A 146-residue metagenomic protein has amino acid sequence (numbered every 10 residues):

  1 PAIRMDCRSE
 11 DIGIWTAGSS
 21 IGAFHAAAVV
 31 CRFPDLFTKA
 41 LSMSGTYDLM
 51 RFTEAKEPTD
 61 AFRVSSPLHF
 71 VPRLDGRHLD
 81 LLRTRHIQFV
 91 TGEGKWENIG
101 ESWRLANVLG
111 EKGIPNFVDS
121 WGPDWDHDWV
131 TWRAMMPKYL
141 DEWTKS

Functional and structural regions predicted by a protein language model:
P1-S146: Non-catalytic cap/lid and distal C-terminal segments of serine-dependent acyl enzymes
